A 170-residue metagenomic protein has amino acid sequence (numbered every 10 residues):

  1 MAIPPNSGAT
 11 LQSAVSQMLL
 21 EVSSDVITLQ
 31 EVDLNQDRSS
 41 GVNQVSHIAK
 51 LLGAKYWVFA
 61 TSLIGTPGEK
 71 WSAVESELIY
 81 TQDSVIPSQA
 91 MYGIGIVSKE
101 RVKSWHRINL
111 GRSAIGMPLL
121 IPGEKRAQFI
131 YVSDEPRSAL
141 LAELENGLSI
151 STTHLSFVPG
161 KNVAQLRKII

Functional and structural regions predicted by a protein language model:
M1-M91, V163-K168: N-terminal, active-site-proximal structural segment of metallo-dependent hydrolase catalytic domains
M1-P5, H106-N109, L141, G147-S156: Active-site-proximal beta-strand elements of phosphoester/diester hydrolases
M1-Q12, G116-S133, S156: Acidic/histidine-rich helix-loop elements that form or flank divalent-metal/phosphate-binding sites at the catalytic
V26-Q30, V58-F59, I96, E143 (+1 more regions): Structural recognition of the beta-strand scaffold that forms the well-ordered cores of secreted hydrolase catalytic
K50-G53, S88-W105, L144: Conserved beta strand-loop-helix elements of the APE1-like EEP
I64-K70, S104-R107, S113-A114: Membrane-interface segments of envelope glycosyltransferases acting on lipid-linked substrates or membrane lipids
P136-S138: Residues that define the transmembrane beta-barrel architecture of outer-membrane proteins
S151-I169: Active-site-proximal segments of metal-dependent phosphoesterases and phosphodiesterases across multiple
